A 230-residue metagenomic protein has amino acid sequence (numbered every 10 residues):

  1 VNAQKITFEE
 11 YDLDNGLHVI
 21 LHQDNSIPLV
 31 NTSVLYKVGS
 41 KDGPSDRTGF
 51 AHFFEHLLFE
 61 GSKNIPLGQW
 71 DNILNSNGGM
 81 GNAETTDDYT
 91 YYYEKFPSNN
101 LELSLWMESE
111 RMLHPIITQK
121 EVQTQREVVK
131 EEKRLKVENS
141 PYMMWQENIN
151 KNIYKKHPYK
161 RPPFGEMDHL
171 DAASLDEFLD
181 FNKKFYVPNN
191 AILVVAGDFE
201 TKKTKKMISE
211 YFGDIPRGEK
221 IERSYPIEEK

Functional and structural regions predicted by a protein language model:
N2-S40, P66-N100, K136-N190, D214-K230: Non-catalytic beta-strand/loop surface segments
G39-R47: Short pre-active-site segment immediately N-terminal to the catalytic Zn-binding motif
T48-S62: Active-site SXXK
G61, K95-R126: M16/insulysin-pitrilysin zinc metalloprotease superfamily fold
D71, I116-R134, E200, E219-K230: Acidic/histidine-enriched alpha-helical segments
W106-E110, K205-F212: Short amphipathic alpha-helices in soluble, non-transmembrane regions that often serve as interface/regulatory elements
